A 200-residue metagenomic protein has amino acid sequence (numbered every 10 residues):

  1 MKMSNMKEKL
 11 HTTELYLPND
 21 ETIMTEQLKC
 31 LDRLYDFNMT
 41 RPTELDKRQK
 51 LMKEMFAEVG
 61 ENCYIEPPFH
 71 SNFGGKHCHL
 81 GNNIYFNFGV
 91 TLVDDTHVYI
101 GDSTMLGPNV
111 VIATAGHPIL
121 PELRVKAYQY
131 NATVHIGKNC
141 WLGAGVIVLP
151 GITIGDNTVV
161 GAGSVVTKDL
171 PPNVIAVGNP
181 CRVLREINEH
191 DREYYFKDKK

Functional and structural regions predicted by a protein language model:
M1-N62, C181-K200: Terminal amphipathic alpha-helical/low-complexity segments used for targeting or macromolecular assembly
P42, P68-L80, Y85-I154, N179-C181 (+1 more regions): Flexible, glycine/small-residue-enriched loop-and-beta-strand segment within the central core of proteins
W141, V159, I175-V177: Short-chain dehydrogenase/reductase
G155-T158, P171-N173: Conserved catalytic segment of ABC-fold P-loop ATPases
V166-T167: Short hydrophobic beta-strand element within catalytic cores of glycosyltransferases and related nucleotide-activated
L170-P172, V177-P180: Acidic, glycine-centered active-site loop in nucleotide-sugar glycosyltransferases
